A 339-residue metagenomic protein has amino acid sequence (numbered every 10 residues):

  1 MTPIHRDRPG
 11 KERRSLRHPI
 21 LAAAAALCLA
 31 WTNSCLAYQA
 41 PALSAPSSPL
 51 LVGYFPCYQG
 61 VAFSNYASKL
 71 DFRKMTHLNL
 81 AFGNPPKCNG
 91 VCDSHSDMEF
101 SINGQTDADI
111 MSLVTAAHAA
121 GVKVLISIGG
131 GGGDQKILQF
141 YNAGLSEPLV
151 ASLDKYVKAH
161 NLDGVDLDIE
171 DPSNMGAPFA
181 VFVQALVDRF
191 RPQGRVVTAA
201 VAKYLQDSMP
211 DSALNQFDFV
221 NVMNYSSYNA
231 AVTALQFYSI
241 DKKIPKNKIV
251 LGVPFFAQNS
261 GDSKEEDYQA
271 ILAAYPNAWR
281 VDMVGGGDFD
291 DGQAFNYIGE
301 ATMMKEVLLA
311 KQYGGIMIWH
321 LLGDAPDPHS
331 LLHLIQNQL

Functional and structural regions predicted by a protein language model:
M1-L16: N-terminal secretory signal peptides that target proteins for export/translocation
A22-S34: Bacterial N-terminal signal peptides
S34-S44: Signal peptide processing junction and immediate N-terminal pro/mature segment of secreted/exported proteins
L43-A234, S260-D262, R280-Y297, A325-L334: Chitinase-like catalytic core of GlcNAc-active glycosidases
D109, T302-L339: Acidic/aromatic/glycine-rich contiguous surface patches that form carbohydrate-binding/processing clefts and analogous
M209, N221, Q236-F255: Active-site region of glycoside hydrolase catalytic domains
F256-E266: Flexible glycine/acidic-rich beta-alpha junction loops that bind and position SAM and/or redox cofactors in anaerobic
K264-Y313: Hydrophobic, secondary-structure "cap" segments at the distal end of domains
